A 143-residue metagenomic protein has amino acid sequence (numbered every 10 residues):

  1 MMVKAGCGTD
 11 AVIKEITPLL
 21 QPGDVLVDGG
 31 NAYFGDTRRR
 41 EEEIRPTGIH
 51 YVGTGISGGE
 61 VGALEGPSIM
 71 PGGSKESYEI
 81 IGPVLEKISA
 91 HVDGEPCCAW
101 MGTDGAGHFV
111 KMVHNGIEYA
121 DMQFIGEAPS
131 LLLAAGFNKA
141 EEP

Functional and structural regions predicted by a protein language model:
V3: Conserved NAD(P)H cofactor-binding loop of Rossmann-fold oxidoreductase domains
G8-K14, V27, Y33-N138: Rossmann-fold dinucleotide-binding core
E142-P143: Small-residue-rich helix-loop
